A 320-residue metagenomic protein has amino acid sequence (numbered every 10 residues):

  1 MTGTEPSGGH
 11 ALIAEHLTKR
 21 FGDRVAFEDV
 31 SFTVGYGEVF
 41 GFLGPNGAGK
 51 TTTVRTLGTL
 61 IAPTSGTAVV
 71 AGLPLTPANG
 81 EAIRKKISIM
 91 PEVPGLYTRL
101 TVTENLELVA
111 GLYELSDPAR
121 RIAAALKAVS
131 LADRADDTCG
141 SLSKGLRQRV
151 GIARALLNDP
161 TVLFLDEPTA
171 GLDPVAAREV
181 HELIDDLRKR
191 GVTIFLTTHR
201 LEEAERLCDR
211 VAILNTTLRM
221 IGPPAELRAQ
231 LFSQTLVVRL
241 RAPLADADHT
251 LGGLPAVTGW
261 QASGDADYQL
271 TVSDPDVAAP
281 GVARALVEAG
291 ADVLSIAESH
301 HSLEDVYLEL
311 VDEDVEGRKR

Functional and structural regions predicted by a protein language model:
G66-L75, A82-I83: Conserved ABC transporter NBD signature motif
S88, E107, G111-R134: Conserved ABC ATPase "signature" region
D159: Conserved catalytic motifs of ABC-family nucleotide-binding domains
L163-D166: Catalytic Walker B motif of ABC-type/P-loop ATPase nucleotide-binding domains
H181-S273: ABC transporter nucleotide-binding domain
